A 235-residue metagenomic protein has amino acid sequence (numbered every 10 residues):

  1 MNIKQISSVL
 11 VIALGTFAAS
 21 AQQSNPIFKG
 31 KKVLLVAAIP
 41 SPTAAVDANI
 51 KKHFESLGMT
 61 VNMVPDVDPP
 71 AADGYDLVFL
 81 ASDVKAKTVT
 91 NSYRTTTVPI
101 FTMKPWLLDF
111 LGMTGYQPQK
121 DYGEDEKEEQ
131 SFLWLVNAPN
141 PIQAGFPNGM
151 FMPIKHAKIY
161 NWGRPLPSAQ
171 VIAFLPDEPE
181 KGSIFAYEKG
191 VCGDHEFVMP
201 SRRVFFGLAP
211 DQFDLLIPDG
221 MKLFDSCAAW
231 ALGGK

Functional and structural regions predicted by a protein language model:
M1-Q5: Positively charged n-region of N-terminal signal peptides that target proteins for export
S8-T16: Bacterial N-terminal signal peptides
A21-G74: Aromatic-Pro/Gly-enriched surface loop or interdomain linker that acts as a lid/target-recognition segment
S24-K29, E180, A186-K235: Extracellular ligand-binding/catalytic regions of CAZymes and related secreted enzymes and adhesion modules
P26-K29, A71-D73, S92-T96, D125-K127 (+2 more regions): Extracellular/periplasmic catalytic domains that process cell-envelope and extracellular macromolecules
L34, T43, P70-T114, C227: Short alpha-beta junction capping motif
V36-P40, V64-V67, L80-V84, M103-L107 (+3 more regions): Active-site-proximal beta-strand/loop segments in catalytic clefts of secreted hydrolases
F101-E180: An acidic, glycine-rich "communication" segment
